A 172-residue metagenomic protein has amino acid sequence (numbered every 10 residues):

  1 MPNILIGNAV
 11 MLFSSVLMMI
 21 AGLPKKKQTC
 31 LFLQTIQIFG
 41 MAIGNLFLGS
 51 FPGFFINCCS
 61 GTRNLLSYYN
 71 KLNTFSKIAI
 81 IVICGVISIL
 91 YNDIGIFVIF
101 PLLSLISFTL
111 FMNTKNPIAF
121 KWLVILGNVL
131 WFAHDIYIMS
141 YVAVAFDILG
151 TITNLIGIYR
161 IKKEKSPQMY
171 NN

Functional and structural regions predicted by a protein language model:
M1-N172: Alpha-helical membrane-protein topology signature
